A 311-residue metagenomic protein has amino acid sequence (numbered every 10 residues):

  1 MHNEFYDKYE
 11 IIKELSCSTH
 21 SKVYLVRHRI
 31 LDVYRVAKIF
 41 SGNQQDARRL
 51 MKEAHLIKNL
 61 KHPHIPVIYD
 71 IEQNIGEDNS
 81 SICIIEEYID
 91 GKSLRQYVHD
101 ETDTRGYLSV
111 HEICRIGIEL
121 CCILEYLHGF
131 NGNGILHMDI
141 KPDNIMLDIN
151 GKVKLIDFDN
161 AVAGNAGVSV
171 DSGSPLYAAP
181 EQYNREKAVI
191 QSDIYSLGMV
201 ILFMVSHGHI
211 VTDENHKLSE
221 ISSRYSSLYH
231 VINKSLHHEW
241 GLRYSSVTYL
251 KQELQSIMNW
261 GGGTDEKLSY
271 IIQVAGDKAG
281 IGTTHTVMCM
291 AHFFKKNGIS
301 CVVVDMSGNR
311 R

Functional and structural regions predicted by a protein language model:
R29-A47: ATP-binding glycine-rich loop module of kinase domains
S41-N59: AlphaC helix of the eukaryotic protein kinase fold
D70-N74: A short, aromatic-enriched beta-strand patch in the conserved N-lobe beta-sheet of the protein kinase catalytic domain
E77-S93, Y97: Conserved short submotifs of the Hanks-type protein kinase catalytic core that shape the nucleotide-binding pocket
I116-G117: Activation segment signature within eukaryotic-like protein kinase domains
C121-I135: Protein kinase catalytic-loop region centered on the HRD/HxD motif
D193: Conserved catalytic-loop aspartate of Hanks-type protein kinases
Q273-R311: Walker A/P-loop NTP-binding active-site region of P-loop NTPases, recognizing the glycine-rich GxxxxGKT/S
